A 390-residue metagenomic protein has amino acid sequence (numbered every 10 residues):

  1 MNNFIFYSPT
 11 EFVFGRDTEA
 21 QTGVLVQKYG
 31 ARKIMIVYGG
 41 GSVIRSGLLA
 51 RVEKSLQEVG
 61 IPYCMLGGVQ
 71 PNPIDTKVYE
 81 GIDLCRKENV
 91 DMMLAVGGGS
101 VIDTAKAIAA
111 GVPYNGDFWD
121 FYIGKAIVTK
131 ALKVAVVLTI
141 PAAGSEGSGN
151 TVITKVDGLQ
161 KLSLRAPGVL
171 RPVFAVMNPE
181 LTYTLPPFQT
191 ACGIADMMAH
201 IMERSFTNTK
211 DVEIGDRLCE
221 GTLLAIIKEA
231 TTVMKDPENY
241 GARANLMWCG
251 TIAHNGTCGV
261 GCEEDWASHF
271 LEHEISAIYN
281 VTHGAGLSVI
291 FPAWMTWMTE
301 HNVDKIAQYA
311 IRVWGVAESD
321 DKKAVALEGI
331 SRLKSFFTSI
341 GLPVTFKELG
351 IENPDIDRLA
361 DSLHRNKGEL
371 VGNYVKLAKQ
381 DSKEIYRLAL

Functional and structural regions predicted by a protein language model:
M1-M92, F346: ATP/NTP phosphate-donor binding region
E19-T22, I44-L48, D75-T76, S100-K106 (+3 more regions): Short glycine/serine/threonine-rich phosphate/pyrophosphate-binding segments that cradle anionic phosphate groups
R51-V52, E80-I82, V101-Y114, G147-S148: Short Gly/Thr/Asp-enriched flexible loops that form oxyanion-binding sites at enzyme active sites
V90-I108, T139-S145, I278-V281: Glycine/serine-rich anion-binding loops at beta->alpha junctions that coordinate negatively charged ligand groups
P113-D211, Q308: A glycine/threonine-rich phosphate-anchoring loop and its flanking beta-alpha core in nucleotide/phosphate-binding
R204, N208-R332: Active-site segments that bind and position negatively charged phosphate/pyrophosphate groups
I306, V313-L390: C-terminal charged capping/lid subdomain of soluble metabolic enzymes
